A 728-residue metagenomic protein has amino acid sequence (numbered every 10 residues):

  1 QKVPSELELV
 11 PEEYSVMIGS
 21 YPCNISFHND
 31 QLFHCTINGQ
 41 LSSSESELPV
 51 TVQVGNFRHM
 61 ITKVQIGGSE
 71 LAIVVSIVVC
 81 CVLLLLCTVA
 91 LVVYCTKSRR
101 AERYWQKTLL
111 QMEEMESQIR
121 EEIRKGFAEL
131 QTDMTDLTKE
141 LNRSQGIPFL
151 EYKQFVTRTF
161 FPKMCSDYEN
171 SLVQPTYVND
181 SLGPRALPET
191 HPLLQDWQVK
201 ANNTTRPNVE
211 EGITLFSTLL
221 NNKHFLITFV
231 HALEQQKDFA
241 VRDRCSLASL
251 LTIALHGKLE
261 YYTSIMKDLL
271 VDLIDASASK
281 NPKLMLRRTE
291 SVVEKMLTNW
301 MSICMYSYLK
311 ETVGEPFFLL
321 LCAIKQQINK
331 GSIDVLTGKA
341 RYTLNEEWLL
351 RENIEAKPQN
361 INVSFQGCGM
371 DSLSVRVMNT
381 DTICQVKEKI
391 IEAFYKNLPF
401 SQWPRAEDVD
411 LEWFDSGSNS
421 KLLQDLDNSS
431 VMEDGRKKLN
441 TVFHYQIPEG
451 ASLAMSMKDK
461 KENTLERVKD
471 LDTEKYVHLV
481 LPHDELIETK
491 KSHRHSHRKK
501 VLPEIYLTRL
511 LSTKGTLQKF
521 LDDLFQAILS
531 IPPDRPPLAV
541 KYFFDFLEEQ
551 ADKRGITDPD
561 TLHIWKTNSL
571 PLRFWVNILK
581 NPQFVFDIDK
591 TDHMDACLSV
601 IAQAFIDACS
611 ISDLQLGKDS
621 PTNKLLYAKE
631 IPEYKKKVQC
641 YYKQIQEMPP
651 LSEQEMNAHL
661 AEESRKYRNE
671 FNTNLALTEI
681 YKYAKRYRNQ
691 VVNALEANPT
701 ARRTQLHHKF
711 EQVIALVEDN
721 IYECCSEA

Functional and structural regions predicted by a protein language model:
Q1, V16, I25, F33-C35 (+8 more regions): Hydrophobic beta-strand residues in large extracellular and virion-surface proteins
Q1-K2, I383: Contiguous beta-strand segments within globular domains
V3-R120, F543-Q550: Ser/Thr/Pro-rich low-complexity tracts
E6-E8, C23, S42, F57-H59 (+5 more regions): Generic "edge-of-domain/loop-turn" microfeature
E8, E13-V16, L259-Y262, E392 (+1 more regions): Calcium-regulated, polybasic anionic-phospholipid
C23, C35, S401, G417 (+1 more regions): Functionally engaged cysteine thiol sites
G39, V74-T132, R242, S249-R467 (+2 more regions): Cytosolic small-GTPase signaling regions in large eukaryotic proteins
V89-T337, K461-D595: Extended cytosolic scaffolds built from alpha-helical repeats
